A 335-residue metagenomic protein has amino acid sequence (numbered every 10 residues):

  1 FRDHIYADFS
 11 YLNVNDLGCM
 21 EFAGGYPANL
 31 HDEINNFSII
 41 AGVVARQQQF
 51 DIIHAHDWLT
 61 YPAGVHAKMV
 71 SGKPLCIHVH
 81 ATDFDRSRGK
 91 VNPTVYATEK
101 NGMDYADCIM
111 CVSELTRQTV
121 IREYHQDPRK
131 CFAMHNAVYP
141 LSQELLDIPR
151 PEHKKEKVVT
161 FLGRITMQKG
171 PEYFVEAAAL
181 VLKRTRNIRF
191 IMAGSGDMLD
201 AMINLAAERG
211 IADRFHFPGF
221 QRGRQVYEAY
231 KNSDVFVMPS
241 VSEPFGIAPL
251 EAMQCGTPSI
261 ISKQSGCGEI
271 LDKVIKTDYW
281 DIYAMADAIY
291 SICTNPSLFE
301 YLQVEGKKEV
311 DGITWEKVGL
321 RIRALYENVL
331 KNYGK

Functional and structural regions predicted by a protein language model:
F1-A45: A conserved catalytic-core segment of Leloir-type glycosyltransferases
M110, E152-A178, Q303: Conserved donor-binding/catalytic core segment of Leloir-type glycosyltransferases
L115, A137: Carbohydrate-associated surface elements
A201-Q221: Nucleotide-activated donor-binding/catalytic signature segment of Leloir-type glycosyltransferases, i.e., the conserved
F220-Q221, E228-S233: Short alpha-helical donor nucleotide-sugar binding micro-motif in glycosyltransferases
V241: Aromatic "clamp/platform" in nucleotide-sugar-dependent glycosyltransferases that forms part of the donor/acceptor
P258-I261: Short hydrophobic beta-strand element within catalytic cores of glycosyltransferases and related nucleotide-activated
V274-Y283, S291-P296: Conserved acidic donor-binding segment of nucleotide-sugar-dependent glycosyltransferases
